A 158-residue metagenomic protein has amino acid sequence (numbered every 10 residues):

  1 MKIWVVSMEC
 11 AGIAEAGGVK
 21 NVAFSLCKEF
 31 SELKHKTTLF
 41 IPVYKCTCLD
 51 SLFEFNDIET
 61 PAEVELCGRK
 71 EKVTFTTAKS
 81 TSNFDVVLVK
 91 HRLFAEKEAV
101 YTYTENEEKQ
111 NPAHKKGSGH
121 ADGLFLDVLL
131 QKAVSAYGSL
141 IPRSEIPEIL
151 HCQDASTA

Functional and structural regions predicted by a protein language model:
M1-A16, I41-V43, S156: Nucleotide-activated donor-dependent transferases that construct or modify glycoconjugates
K2, E148-I149: Structural motif
E9-V22, C48-D50: A short, glycine/small-residue-rich beta-strand->loop->alpha-helix junction that serves as a flexible
V19-A23, C27, Q131: Short, highly selective alpha-helical patches that border small-molecule cofactor pockets in redox/cofactor-processing
S25-H35: A short, Lys/Arg-enriched amphipathic alpha-helix followed by its capping loop at the start of a domain
T38: Conserved beta-strand positions in the Rossmann-like core of class I SAM-dependent methyltransferases
V43-L140, S144: A conserved catalytic-core segment of Leloir-type glycosyltransferases
